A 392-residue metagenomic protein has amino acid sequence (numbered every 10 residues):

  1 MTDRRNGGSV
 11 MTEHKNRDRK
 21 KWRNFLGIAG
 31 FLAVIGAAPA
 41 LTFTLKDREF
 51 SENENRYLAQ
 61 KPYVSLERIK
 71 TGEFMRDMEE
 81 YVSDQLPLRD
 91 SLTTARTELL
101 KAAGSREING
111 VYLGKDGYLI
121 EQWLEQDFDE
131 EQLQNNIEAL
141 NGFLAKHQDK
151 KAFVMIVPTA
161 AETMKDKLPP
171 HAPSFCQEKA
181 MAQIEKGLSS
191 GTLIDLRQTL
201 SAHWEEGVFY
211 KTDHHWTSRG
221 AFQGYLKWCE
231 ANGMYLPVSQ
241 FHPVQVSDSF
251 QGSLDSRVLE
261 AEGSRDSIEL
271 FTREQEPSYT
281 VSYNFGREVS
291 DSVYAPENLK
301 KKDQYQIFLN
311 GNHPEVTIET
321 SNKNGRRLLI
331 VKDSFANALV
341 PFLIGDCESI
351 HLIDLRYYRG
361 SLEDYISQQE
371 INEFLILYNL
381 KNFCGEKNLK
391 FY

Functional and structural regions predicted by a protein language model:
M1-Y392: Extracellular glycan-modifying ectodomains
